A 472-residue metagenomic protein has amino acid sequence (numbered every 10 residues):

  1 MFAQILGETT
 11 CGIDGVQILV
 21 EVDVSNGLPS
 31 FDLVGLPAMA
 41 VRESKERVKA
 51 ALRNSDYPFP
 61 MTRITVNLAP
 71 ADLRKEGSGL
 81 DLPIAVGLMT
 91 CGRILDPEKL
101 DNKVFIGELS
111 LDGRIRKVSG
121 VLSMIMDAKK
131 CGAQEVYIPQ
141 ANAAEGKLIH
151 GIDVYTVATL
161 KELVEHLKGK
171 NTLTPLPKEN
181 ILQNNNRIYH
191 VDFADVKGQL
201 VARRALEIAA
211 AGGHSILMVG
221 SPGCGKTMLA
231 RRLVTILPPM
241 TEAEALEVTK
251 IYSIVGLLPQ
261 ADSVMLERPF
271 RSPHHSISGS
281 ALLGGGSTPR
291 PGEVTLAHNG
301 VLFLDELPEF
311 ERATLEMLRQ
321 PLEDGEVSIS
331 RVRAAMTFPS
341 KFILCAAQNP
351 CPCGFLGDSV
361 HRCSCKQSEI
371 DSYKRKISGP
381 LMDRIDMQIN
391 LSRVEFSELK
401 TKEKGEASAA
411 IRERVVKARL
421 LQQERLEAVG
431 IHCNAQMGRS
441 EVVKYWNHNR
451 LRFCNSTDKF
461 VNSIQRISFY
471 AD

Functional and structural regions predicted by a protein language model:
M1-L217, S221-C224, M265, S330: Peripheral, non-AAA+ core regions of ATP-driven protein-machinery
A40-K45, P58-P60, N67-G77, P289 (+1 more regions): Basic, amphipathic alpha-helical bundle interface domains used for macromolecular binding and assembly
V66, M218, L233, L304 (+1 more regions): Hydrophobic anchor at the beta1->P-loop junction of P-loop NTPases
K170-I208, G212, P239-V294: P-loop NTPase nucleotide-binding/switch module
L217-P259, D324: Walker A/P-loop
G220, G284, E306: The Walker A (P-loop) glycine that initiates the GxxxxGKT/S ATP-binding motif of P-loop NTPases
N299, D305-L307, M317: Walker B catalytic acidic pair
